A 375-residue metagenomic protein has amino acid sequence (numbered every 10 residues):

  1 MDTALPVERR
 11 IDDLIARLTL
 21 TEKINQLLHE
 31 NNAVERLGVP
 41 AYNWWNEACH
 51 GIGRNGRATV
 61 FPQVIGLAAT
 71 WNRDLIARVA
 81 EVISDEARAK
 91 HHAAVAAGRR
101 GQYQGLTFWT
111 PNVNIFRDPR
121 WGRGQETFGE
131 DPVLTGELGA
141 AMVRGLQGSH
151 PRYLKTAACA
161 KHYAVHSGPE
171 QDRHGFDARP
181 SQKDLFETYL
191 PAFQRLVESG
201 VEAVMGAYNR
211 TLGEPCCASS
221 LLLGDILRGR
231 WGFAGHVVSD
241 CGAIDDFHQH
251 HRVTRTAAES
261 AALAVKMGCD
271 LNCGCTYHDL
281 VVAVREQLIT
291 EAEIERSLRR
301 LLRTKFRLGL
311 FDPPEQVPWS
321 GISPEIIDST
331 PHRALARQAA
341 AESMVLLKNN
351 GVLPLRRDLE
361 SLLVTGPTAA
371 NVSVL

Functional and structural regions predicted by a protein language model:
M1-L375: Glycoside hydrolase catalytic-domain context in secreted enzymes
